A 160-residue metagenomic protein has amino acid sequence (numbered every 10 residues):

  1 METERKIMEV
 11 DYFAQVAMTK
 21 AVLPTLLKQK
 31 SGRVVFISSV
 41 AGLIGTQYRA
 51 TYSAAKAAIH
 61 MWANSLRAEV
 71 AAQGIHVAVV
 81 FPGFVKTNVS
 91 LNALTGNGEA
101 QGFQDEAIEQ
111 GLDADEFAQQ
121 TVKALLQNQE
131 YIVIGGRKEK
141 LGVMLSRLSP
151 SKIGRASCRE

Functional and structural regions predicted by a protein language model:
T3-R5: Substrate-binding pocket helix/loop in short-chain dehydrogenase/reductase
T19, A55: Active-site helix of classical SDR
P24, A68-A72: Alpha-helical segment proximal to the catalytic Tyr-Lys
S39: Residue(s) in the substrate-gating loop at a strand-loop-helix junction that position the organic substrate next
T46-A50: Active-site loop immediately N-terminal to the catalytic Tyr-X3-Lys motif of short-chain dehydrogenase/reductase
A72-R137: SDR active-site lid
A156-E160: Conserved small/polar residues in nucleotide/adenosyl-binding loops
